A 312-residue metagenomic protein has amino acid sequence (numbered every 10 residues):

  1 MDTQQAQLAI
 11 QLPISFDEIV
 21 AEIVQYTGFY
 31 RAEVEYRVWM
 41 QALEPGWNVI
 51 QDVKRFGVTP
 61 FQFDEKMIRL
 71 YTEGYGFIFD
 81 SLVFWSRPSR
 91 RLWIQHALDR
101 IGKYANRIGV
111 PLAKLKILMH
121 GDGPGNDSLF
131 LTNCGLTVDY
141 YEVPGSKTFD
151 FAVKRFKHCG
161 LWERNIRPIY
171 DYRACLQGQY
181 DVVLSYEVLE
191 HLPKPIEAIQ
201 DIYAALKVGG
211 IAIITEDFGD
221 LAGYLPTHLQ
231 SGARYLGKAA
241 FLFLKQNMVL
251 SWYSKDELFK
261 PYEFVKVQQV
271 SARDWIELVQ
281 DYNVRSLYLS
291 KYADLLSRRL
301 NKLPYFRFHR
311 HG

Functional and structural regions predicted by a protein language model:
D2-G178, T215, A222, T227-G312: Conserved N-terminal segment of class I S-adenosyl-L-methionine
D181: Active-site metal-binding motif and surrounding structural segment of the metallo-beta-lactamase
L184: A conserved beta-strand element that flanks and buttresses the S-adenosyl-L-methionine
E187-H191: A short His-aromatic
L192-I202: A short, conserved alpha-helix within the catalytic core of class I
G209-F218: Conserved beta-strand signature within the Rossmann-like core of class I S-adenosyl-L-methionine
